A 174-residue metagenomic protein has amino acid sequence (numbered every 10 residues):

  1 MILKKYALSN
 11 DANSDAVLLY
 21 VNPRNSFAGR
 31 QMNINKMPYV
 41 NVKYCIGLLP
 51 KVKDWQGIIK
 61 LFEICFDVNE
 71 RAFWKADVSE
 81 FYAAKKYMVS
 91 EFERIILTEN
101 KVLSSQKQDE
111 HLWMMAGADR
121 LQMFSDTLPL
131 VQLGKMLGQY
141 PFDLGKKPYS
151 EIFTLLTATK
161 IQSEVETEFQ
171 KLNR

Functional and structural regions predicted by a protein language model:
M1-R174: An amphipathic, hydrophobic-aromatic interaction surface with interspersed Lys/Arg that forms lipid/phosphate-bearing
